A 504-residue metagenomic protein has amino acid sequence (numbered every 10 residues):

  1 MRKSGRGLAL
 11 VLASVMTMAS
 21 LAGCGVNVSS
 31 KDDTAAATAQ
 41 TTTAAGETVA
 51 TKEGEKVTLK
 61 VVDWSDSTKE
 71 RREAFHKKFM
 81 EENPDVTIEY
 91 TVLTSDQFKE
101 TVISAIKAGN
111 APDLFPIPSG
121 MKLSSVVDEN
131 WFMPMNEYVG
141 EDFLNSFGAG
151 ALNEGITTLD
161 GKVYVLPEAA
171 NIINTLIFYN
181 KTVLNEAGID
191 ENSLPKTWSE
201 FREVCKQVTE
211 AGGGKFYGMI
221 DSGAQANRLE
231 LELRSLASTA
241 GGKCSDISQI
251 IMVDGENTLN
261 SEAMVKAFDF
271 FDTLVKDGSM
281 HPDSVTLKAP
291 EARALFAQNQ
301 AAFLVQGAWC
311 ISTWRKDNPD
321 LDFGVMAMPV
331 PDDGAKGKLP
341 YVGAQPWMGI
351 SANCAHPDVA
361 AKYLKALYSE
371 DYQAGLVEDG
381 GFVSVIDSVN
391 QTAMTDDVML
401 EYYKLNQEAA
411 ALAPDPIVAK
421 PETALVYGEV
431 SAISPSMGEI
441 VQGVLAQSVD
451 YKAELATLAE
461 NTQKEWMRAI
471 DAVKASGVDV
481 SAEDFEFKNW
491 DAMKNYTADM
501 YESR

Functional and structural regions predicted by a protein language model:
M1-L59, E81, R468-R504: Short, low-complexity disordered leader/linker segments with a strong preference for bacterial N-terminal type II
A44-T51, G120-L176, L231-E232, T239 (+3 more regions): Hinge/lid segment of periplasmic solute-binding proteins
E55-D66, V86-T91, D113-L114, Y164 (+2 more regions): Short, well-ordered beta-strand elements
K77, E81-E82, A108, A187 (+3 more regions): Extracytoplasmic/periplasmic substrate-recognition and gating elements
K78-E154, N185-G188, S193-K196, L295 (+2 more regions): Extracytoplasmic "Venus flytrap"/periplasmic binding protein-like
T157-A170, T175, S199-E256, D272 (+2 more regions): Extracytoplasmic/periplasmic solute-binding protein
R202-Q207, Q249-S284, M328: Glycine-centered hinge/linker elements that transmit conformational signals in sensory and ligand-binding systems
P319, M326, E378-L445, D479-R504: Long, aromatic- and glycine/proline-rich binding clefts that accommodate carbohydrate-like moieties
